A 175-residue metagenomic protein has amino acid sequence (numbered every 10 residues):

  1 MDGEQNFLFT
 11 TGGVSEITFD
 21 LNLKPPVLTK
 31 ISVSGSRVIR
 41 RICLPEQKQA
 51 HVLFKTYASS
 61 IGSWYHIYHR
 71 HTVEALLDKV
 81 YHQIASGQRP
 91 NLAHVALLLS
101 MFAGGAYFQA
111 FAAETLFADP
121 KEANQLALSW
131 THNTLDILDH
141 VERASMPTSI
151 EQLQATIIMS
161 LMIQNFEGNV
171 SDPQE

Functional and structural regions predicted by a protein language model:
M1-D20: Intrinsically disordered, low-complexity transactivation/modulatory regions of eukaryotic transcription regulators
Q5-N6, L21-E151, T156-N169: C-terminal transcriptional activation/regulatory domains of eukaryotic transcription factors
